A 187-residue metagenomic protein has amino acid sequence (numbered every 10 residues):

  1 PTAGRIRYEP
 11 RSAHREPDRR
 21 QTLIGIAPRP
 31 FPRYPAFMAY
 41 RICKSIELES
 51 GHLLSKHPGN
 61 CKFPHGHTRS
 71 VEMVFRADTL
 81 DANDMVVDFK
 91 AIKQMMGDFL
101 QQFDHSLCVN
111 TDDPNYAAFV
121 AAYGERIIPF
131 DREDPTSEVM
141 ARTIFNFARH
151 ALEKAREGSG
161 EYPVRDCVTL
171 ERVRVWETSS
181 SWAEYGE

Functional and structural regions predicted by a protein language model:
I6-R7, R19, A27: Short, low-complexity intrinsically disordered segments enriched in A/P/G/S/L with frequent Arg, especially at protein
F37-E187: Charge-rich, low-complexity N-terminal segments
